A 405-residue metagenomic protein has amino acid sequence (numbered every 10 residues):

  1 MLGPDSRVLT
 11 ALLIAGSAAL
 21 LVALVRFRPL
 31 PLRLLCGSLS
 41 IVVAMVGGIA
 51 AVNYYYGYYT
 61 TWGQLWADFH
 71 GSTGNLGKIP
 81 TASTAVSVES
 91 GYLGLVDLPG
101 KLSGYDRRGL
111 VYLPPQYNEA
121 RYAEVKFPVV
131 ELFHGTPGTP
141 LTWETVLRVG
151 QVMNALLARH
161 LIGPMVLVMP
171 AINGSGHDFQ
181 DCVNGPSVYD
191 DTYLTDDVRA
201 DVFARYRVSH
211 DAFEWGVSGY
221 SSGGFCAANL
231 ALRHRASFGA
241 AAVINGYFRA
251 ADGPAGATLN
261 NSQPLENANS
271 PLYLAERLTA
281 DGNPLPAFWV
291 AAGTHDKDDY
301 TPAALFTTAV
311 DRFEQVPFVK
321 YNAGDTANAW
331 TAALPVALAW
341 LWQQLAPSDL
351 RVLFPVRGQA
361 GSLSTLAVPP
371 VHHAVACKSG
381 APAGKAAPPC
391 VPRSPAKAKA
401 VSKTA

Functional and structural regions predicted by a protein language model:
M1-G384, P388-A405: Non-catalytic cap/lid and distal C-terminal segments of serine-dependent acyl enzymes
